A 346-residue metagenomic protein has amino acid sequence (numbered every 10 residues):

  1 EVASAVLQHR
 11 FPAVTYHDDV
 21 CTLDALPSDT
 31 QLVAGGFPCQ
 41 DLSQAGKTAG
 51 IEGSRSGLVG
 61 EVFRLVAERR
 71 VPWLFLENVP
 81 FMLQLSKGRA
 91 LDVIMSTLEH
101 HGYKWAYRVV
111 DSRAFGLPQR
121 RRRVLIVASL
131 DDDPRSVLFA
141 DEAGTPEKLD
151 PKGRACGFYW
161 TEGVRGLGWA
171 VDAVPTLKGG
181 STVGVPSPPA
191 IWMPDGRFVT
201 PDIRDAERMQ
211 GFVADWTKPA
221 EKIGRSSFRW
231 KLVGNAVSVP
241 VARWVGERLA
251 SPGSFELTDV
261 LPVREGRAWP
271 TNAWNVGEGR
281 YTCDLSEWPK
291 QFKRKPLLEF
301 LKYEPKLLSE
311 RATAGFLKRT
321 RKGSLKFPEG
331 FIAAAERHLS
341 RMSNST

Functional and structural regions predicted by a protein language model:
E1-A3, D19, L74-N78, G234: Active-site beta-strand/loop signature of hydrolases that rely on acidic residues for catalysis
E1-T22: SAM cofactor-binding core of SAM-dependent methyltransferases, primarily the Rossmann-like beta-alpha-beta module
A3, S86-A90, V241: Residues at alpha-helix caps and immediate loop-helix transition turns in enzyme cores, especially N- and C-cap
T22-L32, Q40-Q210, M342-T346: Class I S-adenosyl-L-methionine
F37: Glycine-rich, N-terminal phosphate-binding loop of Rossmann-like dinucleotide-binding domains
A155-T346: C-terminal target-recognition/interaction regions appended to catalytic cores
